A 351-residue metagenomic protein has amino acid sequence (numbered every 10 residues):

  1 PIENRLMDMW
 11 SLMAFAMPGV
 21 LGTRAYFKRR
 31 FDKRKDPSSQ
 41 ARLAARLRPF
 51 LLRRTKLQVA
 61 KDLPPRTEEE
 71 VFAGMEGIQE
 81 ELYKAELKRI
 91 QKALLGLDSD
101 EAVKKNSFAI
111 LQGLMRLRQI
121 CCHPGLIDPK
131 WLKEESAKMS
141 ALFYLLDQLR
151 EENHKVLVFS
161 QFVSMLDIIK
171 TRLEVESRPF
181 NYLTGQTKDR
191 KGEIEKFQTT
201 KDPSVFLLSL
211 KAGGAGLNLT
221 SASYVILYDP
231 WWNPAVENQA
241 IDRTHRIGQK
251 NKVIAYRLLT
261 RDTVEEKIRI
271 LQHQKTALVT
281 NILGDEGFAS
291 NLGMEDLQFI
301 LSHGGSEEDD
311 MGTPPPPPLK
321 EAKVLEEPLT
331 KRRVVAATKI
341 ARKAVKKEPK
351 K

Functional and structural regions predicted by a protein language model:
P1-A60, E68: Conserved P-loop NTPase motor "coupling/switch" region that bridges the ATPase
P1-L6, P18-L21, K33-D36, G77-E80 (+7 more regions): Conserved nucleotide-binding/hydrolysis micro-motifs of P-loop NTPases
Q40-R53, F72-E80, K84, K88: Interdomain motor-coupling "hinge/lid" segment immediately C-terminal to the ATP-binding subdomain of NTP-driven enzymes
K61-K84, D98-L217, S221, G287-F288 (+5 more regions): Conserved Helicase C-terminal RecA-like lobe
E80, W232-I241, H245-P316: A conserved SF2-helicase RecA2
R178-K267, K275: Conserved RecA-like P-loop NTPase helicase motor core
K331-K351: Long, low-complexity, intrinsically disordered segments
